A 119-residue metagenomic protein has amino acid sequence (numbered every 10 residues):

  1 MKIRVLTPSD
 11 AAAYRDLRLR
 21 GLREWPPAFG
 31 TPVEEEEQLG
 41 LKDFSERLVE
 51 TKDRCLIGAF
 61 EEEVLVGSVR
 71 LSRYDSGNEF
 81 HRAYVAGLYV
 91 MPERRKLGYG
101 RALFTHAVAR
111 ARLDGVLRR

Functional and structural regions predicted by a protein language model:
M1-R4: Extreme N-terminal starter segment of soluble prokaryotic enzymes
P8-S9, R15-D16, R20-E93, F104-R110 (+1 more regions): Acetyl-CoA-dependent GNAT
R94, G98: Glycine-rich phosphate-binding loop
L117-R118: Short acidic/polar active-site loop segments enriched in Thr and Asp
